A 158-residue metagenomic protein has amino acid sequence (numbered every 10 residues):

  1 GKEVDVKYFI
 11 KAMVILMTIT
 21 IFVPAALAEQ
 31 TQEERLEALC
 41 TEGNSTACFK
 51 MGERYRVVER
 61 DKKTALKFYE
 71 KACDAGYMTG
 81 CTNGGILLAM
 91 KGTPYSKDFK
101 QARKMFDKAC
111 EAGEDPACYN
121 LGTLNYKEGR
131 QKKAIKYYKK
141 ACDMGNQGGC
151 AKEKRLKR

Functional and structural regions predicted by a protein language model:
A12-I21: Bacterial N-terminal signal peptides
T41-S45, Y55-V58, A75-M78, K91-G92 (+2 more regions): Short helix-capping/linker turns of helical repeat alpha-solenoids
E59-R60, K97, G129: Residue-level detector of the short coil/turn that links helix A to helix B within each tetratricopeptide repeat
K140-R158: Terminal, low-structured helical/coil segments at or just beyond the last alpha-helical repeat
